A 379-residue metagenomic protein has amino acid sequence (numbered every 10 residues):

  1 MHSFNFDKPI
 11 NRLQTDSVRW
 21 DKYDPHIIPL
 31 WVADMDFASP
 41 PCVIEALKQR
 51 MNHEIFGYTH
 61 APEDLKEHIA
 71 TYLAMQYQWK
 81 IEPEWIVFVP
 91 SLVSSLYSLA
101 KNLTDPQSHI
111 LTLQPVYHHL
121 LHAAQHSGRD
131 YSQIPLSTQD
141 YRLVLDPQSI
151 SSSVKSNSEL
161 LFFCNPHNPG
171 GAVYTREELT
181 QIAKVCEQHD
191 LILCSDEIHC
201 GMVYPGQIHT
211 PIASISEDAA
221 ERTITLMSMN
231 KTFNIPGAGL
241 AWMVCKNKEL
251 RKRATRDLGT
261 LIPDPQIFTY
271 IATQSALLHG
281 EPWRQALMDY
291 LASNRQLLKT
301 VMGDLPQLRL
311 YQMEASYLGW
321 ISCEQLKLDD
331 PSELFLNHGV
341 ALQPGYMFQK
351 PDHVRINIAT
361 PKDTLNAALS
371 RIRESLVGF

Functional and structural regions predicted by a protein language model:
H2-S91, S98, A276-L278, G378-F379: N-terminal small-domain helix-loop-helix segment of the aminotransferase-like
E45, E217, E221-A292: Conserved core segment of the aminotransferase class I/II
I81-I86, P106-H109, N157, A220-T223: Short acidic capping loops at alpha-helix termini that bridge into adjacent secondary structure
N102-A124: Conserved PLP-anchoring active-site segment centered on the Schiff-base-forming lysine
S127, Q188-H189, A219, L305 (+1 more regions): Helix C-cap/helix->beta junction micro-motif
S137-Q207: Active-site phosphate-binding strand-loop segment of PLP-dependent enzymes
A219, E333-Q343, M347-F379: PLP-dependent enzyme catalytic core of the Aspartate aminotransferase-like
Q274, Y290-K299, R309-S322: Conserved glycine-rich beta-strand-loop-beta hairpin in the small C-terminal domain of fold type I
